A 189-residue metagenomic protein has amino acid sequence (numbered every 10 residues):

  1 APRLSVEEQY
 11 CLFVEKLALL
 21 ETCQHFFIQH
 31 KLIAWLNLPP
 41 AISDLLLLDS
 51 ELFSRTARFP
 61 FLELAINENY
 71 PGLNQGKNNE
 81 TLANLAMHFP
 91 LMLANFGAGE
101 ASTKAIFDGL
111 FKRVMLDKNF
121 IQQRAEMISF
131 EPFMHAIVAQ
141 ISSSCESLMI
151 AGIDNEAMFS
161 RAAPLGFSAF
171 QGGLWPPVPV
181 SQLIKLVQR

Functional and structural regions predicted by a protein language model:
A1-A57: Bacterial c-di-GMP phosphodiesterase EAL domain
Y10-L17, N79, I128-H135: Non-membrane alpha-helical structural segments and their capping/turn regions in soluble enzymes
V14, L47-L52, E63, N67-P71 (+2 more regions): Metal-dependent enolase-superfamily TIM-barrel catalytic cores that perform enediolate-based chemistry
L17-E21, P71, L91: C-terminal low-complexity, acidic/polar tails when present
E21-Q24, I42-T56, L73-T81, E100-R113 (+2 more regions): Distinct, well-ordered alpha-helical segments
I28-A34, R58-L62, M87-P90, K112 (+2 more regions): Short, well-ordered coil/turn segments that N-cap beta-strands
P40-A41, M92-A94: Active-site mouth loops of central-metabolism enzymes
A65-G72, A94-G99, K104, G109-R189: EAL-family c-di-GMP phosphodiesterase catalytic domain
